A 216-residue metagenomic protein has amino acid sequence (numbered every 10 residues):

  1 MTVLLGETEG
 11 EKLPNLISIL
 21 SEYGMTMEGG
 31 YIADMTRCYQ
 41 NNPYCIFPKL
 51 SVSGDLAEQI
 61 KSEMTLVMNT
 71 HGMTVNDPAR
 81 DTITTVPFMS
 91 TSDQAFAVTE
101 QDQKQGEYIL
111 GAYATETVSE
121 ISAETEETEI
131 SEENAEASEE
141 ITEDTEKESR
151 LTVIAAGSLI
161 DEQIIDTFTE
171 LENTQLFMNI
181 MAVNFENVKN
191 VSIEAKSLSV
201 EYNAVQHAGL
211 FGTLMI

Functional and structural regions predicted by a protein language model:
M1-K189: Acidic, S/T/G-rich, low-cysteine, solvent-exposed domains in lumenal/extracellular/periplasmic regions of secretory
L159, D166, V188-L214: Short, aromatic-rich amphipathic segments at membrane interfaces that lie adjacent to a transmembrane helix or signal
